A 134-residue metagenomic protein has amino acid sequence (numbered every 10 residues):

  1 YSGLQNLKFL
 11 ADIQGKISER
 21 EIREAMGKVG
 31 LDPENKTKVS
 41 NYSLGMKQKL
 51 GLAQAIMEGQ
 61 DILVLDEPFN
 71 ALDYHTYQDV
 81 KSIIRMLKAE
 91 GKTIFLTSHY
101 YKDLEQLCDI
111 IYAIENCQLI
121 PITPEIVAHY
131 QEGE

Functional and structural regions predicted by a protein language model:
Y1-I13: Q-loop/switch helix immediately C-terminal to the Walker
K8, I17-E34: Conserved ABC ATPase "signature" region
L52: Hydrophobic anchor residue at the start of the ABC signature
L63-E67: Catalytic Walker B motif of ABC-type/P-loop ATPase nucleotide-binding domains
Y74-H75: Helix N-cap at the start of a conserved alpha-helix in ABC-type nucleotide-binding domains
S98-H99: H-loop/switch region of ABC-family ATPase nucleotide-binding domains
I110-P124: H-loop (His-switch) and adjacent beta-strand-loop-beta switch element of ABC-type ATPase nucleotide-binding domains
